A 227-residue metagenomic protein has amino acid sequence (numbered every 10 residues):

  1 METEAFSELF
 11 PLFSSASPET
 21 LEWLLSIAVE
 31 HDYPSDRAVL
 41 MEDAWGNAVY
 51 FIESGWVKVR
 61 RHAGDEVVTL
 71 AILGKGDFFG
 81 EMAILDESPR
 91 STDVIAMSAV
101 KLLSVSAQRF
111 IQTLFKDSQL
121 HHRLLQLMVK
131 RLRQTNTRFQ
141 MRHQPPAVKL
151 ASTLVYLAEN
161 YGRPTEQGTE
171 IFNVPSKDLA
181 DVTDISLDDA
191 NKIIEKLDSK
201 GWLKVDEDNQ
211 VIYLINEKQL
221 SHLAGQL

Functional and structural regions predicted by a protein language model:
M1-S35, A83-I84, K116: Cyclic nucleotide-binding regulatory module and flanking cytosolic helices
L9-L12, R37-A99: Cyclic nucleotide-binding regulatory domains
L25, V29, V129, R133 (+1 more regions): Amphipathic, well-packed alpha-helical segments that form the structural scaffold of globular domains
V49, I72, S104, N173 (+1 more regions): Short aromatic/basic micro-patch
R90, Q108-K149: A small-molecule sensor/coupling module
A99-R109: A short hydrophobic beta-strand segment most commonly corresponding to one strand of the jelly-roll/cupin
P146-K149, T153, E159-L227: Phosphate-/nucleic-acid-contacting segments
